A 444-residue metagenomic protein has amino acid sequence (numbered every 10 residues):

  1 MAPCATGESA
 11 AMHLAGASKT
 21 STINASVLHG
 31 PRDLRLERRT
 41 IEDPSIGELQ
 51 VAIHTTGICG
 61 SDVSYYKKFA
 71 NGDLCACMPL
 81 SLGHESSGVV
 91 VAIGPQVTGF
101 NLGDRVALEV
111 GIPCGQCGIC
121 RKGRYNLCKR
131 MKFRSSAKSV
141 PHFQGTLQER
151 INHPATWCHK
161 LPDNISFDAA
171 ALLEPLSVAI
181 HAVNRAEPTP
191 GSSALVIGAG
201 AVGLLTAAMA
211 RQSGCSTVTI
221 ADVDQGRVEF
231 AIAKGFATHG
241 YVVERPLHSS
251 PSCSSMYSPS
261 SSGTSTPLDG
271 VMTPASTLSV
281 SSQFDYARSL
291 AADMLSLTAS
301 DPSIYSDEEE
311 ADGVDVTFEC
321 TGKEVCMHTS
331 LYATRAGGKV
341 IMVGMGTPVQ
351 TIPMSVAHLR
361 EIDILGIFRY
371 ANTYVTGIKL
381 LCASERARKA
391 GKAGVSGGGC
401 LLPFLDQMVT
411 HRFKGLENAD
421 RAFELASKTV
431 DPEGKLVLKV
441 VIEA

Functional and structural regions predicted by a protein language model:
M1-S86, E149, H153, S258-S260: Short N-terminal strand-loop motif that marks the start of NAD(P)H/FAD-dependent oxidoreductase cofactor-binding domains
A2, A233, R245-D285, T321-V395 (+1 more regions): Glycine-rich phosphate-binding loop and adjacent beta-alpha segment of Rossmann(oid) nucleotide-cofactor-binding
A2-T20, S254-S255, G263-S265, S303-S306 (+2 more regions): C-terminal hydrophobic helical "lid"/dimerization subdomain of Rossmann-like NAD(P)H-dependent oxidoreductases
E42-T56, A70-R121, P162-N164: Glycine-rich beta-strand-centered segment in the early N-terminal region that forms part of a ligand/cofactor-binding
C75, C114-I197, R245-P246: NAD(P)H dinucleotide-binding glycine-rich loop of Rossmann-like/cofactor-binding domains, especially the beta1-alpha1
N184-T189, E309-E310, Y332: Glycine-rich helix-loop-beta junction characteristic of Rossmann-like nucleotide cofactor-binding loops
V196-A199, R211-M327: Adenosine-nucleotide cofactor-binding segment
G203-L204: N-terminal Rossmann-fold NAD(P) dinucleotide-binding loop
